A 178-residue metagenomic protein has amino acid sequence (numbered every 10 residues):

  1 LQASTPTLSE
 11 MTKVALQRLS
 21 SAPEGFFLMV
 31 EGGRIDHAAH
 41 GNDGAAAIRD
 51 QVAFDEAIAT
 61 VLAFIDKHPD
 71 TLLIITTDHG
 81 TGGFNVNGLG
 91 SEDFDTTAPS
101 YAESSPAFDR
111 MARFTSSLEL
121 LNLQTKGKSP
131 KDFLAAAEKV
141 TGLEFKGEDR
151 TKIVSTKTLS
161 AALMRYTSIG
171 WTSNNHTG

Functional and structural regions predicted by a protein language model:
L1-G178: A post-motif C-terminal structural segment
